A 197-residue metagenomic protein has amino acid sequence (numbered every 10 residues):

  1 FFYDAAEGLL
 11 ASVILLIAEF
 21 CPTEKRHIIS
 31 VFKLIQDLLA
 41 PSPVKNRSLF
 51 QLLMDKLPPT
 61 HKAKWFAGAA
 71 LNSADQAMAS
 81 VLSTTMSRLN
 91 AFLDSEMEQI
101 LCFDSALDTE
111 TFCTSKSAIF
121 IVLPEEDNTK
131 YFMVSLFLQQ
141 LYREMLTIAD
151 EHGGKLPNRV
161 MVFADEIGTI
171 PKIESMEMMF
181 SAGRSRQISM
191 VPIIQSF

Functional and structural regions predicted by a protein language model:
F1-I188: P-loop NTPase motor domains
I193-S196: Conserved H-loop
